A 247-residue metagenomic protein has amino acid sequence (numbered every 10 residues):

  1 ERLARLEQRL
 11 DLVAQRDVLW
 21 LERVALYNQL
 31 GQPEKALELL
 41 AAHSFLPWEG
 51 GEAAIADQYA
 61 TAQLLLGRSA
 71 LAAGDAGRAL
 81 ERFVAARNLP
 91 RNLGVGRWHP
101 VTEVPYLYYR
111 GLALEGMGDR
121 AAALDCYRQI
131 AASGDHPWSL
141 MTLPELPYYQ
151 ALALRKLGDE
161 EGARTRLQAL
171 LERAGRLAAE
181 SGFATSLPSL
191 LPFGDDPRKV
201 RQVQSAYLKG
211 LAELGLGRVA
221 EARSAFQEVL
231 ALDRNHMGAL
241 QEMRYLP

Functional and structural regions predicted by a protein language model:
Q8-V13, F45-A56, R91-H99, D135-L140 (+1 more regions): Flexible helix-coil transition and linker loops at the boundaries of alpha-helical arrays
R16, Y59, L93, E160 (+3 more regions): Residue-level recognition of tetratricopeptide repeat
E22, Q58, L64-L65, T102 (+7 more regions): "A position-specific structural signal for the A-helix of alpha-solenoid helical repeats
